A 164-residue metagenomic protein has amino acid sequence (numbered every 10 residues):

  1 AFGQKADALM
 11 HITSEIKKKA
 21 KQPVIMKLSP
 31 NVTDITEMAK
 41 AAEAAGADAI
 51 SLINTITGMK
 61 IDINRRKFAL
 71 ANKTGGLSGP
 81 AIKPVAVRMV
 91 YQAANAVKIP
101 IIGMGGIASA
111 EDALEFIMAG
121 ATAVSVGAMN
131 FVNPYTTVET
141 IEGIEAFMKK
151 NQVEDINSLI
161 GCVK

Functional and structural regions predicted by a protein language model:
A1-I102, A108-V126: Alpha/beta enzyme core
I61-G75, I117, M129-E154: C-terminal helical cap(s) of enzyme catalytic domains, especially alpha/beta-barrels
K83-A86, D112-A113, P134, K150 (+1 more regions): Residue-level recognition of conserved structural "scaffold" positions that shape functional pockets and channels
S158-K164: A short, charged, Gly/Pro-tolerant segment at domain boundaries
